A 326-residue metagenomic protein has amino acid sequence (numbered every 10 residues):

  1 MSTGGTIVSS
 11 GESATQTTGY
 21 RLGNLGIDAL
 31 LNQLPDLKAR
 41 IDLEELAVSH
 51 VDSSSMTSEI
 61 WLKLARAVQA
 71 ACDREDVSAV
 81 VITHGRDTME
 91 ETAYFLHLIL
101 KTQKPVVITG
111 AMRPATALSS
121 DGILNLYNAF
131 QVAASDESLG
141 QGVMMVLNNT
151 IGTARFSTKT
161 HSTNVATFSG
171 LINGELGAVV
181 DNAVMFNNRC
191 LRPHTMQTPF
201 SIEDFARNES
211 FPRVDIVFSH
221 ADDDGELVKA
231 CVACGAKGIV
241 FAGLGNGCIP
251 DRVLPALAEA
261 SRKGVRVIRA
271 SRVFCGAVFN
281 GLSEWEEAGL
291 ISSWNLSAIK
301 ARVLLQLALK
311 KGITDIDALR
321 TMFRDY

Functional and structural regions predicted by a protein language model:
M1-A71, P255, C275, I313: ATP/NTP phosphate-donor binding region
M1-G5, G11-S13, G23-K38, T153-G238 (+2 more regions): Accessory alpha-helical/coil subdomains and C-terminal extensions that flank or cap enzyme catalytic cores
S9-S10, T88-A93, N125-L126, G225 (+1 more regions): Short glycine/serine/threonine-rich phosphate/pyrophosphate-binding segments that cradle anionic phosphate groups
D73-M89, C234-N246: Short acidic, glycine-rich surface-loop motifs adjacent to enzyme active sites
V77, T102-P105, R262-V267: A short helix->loop->beta-strand "cap" motif at the edges of active sites that frequently abuts
I82-K104, I249-A258, N280: Short Gly/Thr/Asp-enriched flexible loops that form oxyanion-binding sites at enzyme active sites
I108-D181: Internal gly/pro-rich beta-alpha loop/helix module that stabilizes soluble enzyme cofactors or their anionic handles
N246-Y326: C-terminal non-catalytic interaction/assembly regions of soluble proteins
